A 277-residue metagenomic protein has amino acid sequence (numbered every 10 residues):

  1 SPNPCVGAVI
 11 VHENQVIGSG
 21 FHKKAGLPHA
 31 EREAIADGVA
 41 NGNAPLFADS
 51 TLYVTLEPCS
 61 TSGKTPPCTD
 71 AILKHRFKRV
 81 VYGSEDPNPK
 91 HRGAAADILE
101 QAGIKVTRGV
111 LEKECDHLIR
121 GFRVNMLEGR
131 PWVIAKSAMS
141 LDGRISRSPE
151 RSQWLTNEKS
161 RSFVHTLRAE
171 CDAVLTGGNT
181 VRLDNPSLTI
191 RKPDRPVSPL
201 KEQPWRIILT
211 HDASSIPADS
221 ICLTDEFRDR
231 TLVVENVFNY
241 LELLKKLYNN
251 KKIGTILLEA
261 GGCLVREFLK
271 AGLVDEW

Functional and structural regions predicted by a protein language model:
P2-C5, W132-V133: Short, small/polar residue-rich loop motifs at catalytic or cofactor-binding pockets
V6-N14, S137-A138: Short beta-strand scaffold segments in enzyme catalytic cores
H12-E114, E267-L269: Zn2+-dependent cytidine deaminase-like catalytic core
G26-L27, A96, V110-A138: Proteins enriched for Cys/Gly/acidic motifs involved in redox and nucleic-acid/cofactor modification
E31, K64-C68, R92, K159-S160 (+2 more regions): Amphipathic coiled-coil/heptad-repeat helices and related helical stalk/stem segments that mediate oligomerization
R79-V80, A173, T255, E276: Residues at the N-termini of beta-strands
V124, E128-T255, G262-R266: Active-site ligand-binding patch in enzyme domains
L264, F268-W277: Short acidic amphipathic segments
